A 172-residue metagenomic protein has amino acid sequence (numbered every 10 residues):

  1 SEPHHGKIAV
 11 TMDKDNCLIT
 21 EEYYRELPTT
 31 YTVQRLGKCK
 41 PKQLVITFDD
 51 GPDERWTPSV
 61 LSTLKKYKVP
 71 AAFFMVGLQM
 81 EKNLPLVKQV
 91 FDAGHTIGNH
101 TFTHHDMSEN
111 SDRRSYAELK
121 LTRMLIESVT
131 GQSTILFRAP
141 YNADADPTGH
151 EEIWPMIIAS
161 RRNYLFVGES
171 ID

Functional and structural regions predicted by a protein language model:
S1-I46, D53-K66: N-terminal pre-catalytic segment of deacetylase/amide-hydrolase enzymes
G37, V60-Y67, M80-H100, S128 (+1 more regions): Acidic (Asp/Glu)-rich catalytic clusters
Q43, R55-S59, K66, P70 (+5 more regions): Extracytoplasmic/secreted proteins, especially bacterial periplasmic and envelope-associated proteins
L44-T47, A71-M75, T96-T101, I135-A139 (+1 more regions): Structural recognition of the beta-strand scaffold that forms the well-ordered cores of secreted hydrolase catalytic
I46-P52, M75-V76, H104-R113, D144-A145: Second-shell loop/turn segments in exported
T47, T57, T101, T122 (+1 more regions): Ser/Thr-centric signal marking residues that sit in or immediately flank functional binding/regulatory motifs
E81, D106-D172: Catalytic domains of cell-wall/extracellular-matrix polysaccharide-remodeling enzymes, centered on de-N-acetylation
